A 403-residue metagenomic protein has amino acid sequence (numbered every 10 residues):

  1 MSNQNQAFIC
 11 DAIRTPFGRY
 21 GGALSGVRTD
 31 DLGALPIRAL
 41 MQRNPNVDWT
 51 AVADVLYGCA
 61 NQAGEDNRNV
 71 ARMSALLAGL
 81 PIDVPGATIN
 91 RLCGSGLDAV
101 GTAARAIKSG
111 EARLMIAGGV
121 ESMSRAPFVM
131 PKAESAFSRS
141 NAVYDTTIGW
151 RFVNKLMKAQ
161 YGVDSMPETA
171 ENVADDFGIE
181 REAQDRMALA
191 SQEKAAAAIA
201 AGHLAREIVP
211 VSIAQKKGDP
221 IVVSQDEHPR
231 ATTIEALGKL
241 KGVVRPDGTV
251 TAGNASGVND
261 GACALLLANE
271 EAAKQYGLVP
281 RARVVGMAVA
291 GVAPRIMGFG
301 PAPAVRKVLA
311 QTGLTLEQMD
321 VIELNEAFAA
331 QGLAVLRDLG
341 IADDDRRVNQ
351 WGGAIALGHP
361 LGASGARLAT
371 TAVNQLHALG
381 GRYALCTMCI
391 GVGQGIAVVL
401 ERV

Functional and structural regions predicted by a protein language model:
M1-V27, I148, T233-F299, P303 (+5 more regions): Condensing-enzyme catalytic core mediating Claisen C-C bond formation in acyl metabolism
S2-S74, A78, T169-R181, S191 (+4 more regions): Conserved active-site "lid/cap" helical segment
R14, G26, D30-L35, N46 (+3 more regions): N-terminal extracellular/periplasmic Venus flytrap/periplasmic-binding protein-like
V27, C59-M115, T147-W150, Q160-M166 (+4 more regions): Conserved catalytic cysteine-centered active-site region of acyl-thioester-dependent Claisen-condensing enzymes
A53, Y57, E171, E207 (+2 more regions): Active-site pocket-lining segment
L114-N172: Flexible glycine-/small-residue-enriched beta->alpha junction loops that bind anionic phosphate/pyrophosphate groups
W150-L204: N-terminal leader/propeptide and maturation segments of large enzyme subunits in energy/redox metabolism and hydrolases
